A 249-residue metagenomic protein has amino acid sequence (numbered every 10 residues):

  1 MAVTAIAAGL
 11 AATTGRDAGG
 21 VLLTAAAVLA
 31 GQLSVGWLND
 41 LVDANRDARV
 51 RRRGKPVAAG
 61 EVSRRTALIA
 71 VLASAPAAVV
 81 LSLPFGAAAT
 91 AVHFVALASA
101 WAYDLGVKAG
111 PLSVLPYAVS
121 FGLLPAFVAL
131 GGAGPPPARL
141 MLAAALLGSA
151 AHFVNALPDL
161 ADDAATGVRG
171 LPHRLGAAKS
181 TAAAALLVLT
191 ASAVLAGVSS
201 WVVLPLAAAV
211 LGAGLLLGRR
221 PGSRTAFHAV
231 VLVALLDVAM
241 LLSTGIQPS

Functional and structural regions predicted by a protein language model:
M1-S249: Multi-pass alpha-helical membrane architecture of UbiA-family and related isoprenoid/lipid prenyltransferases
